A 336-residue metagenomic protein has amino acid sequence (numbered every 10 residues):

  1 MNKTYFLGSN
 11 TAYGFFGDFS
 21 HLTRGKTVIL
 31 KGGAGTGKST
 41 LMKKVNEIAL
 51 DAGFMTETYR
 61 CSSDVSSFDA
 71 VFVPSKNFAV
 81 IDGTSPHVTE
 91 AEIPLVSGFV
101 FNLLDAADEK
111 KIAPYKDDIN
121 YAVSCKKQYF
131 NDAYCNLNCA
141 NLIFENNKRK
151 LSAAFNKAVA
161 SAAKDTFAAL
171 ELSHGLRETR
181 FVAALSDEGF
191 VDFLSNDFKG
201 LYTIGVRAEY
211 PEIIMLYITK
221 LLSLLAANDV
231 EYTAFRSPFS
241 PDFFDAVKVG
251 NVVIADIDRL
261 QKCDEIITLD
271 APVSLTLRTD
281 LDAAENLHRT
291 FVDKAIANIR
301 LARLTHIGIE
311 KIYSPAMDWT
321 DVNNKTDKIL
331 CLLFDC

Functional and structural regions predicted by a protein language model:
M1-A12, E47-K111, D117-D118, S223-A297: Conserved nucleotide-sensing/catalytic segment adjacent to the nucleotide-binding pocket in NTP-handling enzymes
M1-F19, K157-N196: N-terminal pre-Walker A segment at the start of P-loop NTPase domains
M1-G53: Generic N-terminal leader/targeting and pre-domain segments
T27-N46, E188, K199-L225: Glycine-rich phosphate-binding P-loop
L30-K31, L41, E57-R60, C139 (+4 more regions): A cross-family "folded-core" feature that marks the main globular domain of proteins
S67, G83, K164-R177, D282 (+1 more regions): Rhodanese-like catalytic fold shared by cysteine-dependent sulfurtransferases and DSP/PTP-type phosphatases
D118-E171, L287-L330: An accessory alpha-helical subdomain
S195-N196, D318, F334-C336: SAM-dependent transferase fold signal centered on methyltransferase-like domains, encompassing both Class I
